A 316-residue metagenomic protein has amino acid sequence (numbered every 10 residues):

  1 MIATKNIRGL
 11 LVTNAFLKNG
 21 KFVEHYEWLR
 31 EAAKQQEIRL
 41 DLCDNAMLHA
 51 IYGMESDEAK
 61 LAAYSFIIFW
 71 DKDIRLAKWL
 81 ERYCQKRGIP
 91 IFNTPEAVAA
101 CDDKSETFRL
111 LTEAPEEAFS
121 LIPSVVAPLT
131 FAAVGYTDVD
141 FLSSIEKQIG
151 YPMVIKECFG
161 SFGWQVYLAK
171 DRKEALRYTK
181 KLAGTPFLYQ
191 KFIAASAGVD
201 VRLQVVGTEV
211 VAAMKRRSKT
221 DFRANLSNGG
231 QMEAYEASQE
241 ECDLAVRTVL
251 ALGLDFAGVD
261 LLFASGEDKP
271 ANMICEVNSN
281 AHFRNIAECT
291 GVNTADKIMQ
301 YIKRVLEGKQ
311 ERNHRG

Functional and structural regions predicted by a protein language model:
T4-L10: Extreme N-terminal starter segment of soluble prokaryotic enzymes
A15-A132: Conserved N-proximal alpha/beta basic substrate-recognition cap immediately N-terminal to, or forming the N-lobe
I122-G150: Rossmann-like NAD(P)H-binding beta-loop-alpha module
M153, V211-A212, A257, M273-C275: Protein kinase-like catalytic core scaffold
F159-T248, L252: Phosphate-binding site of ATP-dependent enzymes
F222-N272, K297-R315: A long amphipathic alpha-helix within ATP-dependent nucleotide-binding catalytic cores
N278-G291: Glycine-rich phosphate/pyrophosphate-binding beta-alpha loops
